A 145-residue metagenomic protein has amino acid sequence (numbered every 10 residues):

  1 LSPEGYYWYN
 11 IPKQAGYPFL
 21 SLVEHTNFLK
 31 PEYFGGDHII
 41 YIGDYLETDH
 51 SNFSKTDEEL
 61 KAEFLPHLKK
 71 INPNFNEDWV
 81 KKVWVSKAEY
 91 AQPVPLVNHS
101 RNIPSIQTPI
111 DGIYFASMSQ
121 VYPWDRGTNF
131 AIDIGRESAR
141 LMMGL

Functional and structural regions predicted by a protein language model:
L1-Y41, Y45-F53, E58, P66-N74 (+1 more regions): Mid-domain catalytic core of redox enzymes that form a hydrophobic substrate pocket/lid adjacent to a catalytic redox
L20, D78-K81, D111: A short, local hydrophobic-aromatic micro-motif
V23, I40, W84, Y114-A116: Hydrophobic/aromatic beta-strand patches that form the interior of the parallel beta-sheet core in alpha/beta enzyme
L29-G35, K87-F115, S119-Y122: FAD-binding beta-loop-beta segment adjacent to the flavin cofactor pocket
D57-L60, A131: Hydrophobic (often cysteine-bearing) scaffold residues that line and stabilize catalytic clefts of nucleotide/cofactor
E63-H67, S138: Short, well-ordered amphipathic alpha-helical segments that serve as non-catalytic structural scaffolds within diverse
N74-A88: A short coil-to-beta-strand element that immediately follows conserved catalytic motifs
S117-M143: A conserved FAD-binding loop/helix module that cradles the flavin
